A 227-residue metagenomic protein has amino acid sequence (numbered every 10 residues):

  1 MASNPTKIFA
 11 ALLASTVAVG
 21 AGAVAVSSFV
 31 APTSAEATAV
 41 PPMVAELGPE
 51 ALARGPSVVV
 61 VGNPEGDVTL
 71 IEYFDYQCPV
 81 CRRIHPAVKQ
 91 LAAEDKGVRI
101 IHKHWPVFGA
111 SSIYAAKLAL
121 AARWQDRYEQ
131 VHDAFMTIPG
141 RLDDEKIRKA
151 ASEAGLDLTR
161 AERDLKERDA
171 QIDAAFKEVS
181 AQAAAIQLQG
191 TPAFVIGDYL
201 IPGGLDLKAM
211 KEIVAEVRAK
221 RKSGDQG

Functional and structural regions predicted by a protein language model:
A2-F108, A170-I186, G190, A219-G227: Extracytoplasmic thiol/disulfide redox context detector
S3, A31-P32, P106-T191, V195-Q226: Cysteine-centric redox/oxidoreductase cores and disulfide-bonded domains
